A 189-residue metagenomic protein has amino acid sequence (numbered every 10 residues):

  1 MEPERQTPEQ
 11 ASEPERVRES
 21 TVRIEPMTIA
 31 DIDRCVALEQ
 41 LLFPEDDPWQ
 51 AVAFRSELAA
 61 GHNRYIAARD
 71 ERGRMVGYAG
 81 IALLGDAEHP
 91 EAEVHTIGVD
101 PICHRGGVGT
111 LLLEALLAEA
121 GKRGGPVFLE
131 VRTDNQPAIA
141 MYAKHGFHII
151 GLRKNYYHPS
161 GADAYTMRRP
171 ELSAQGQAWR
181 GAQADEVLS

Functional and structural regions predicted by a protein language model:
E2-A11, E15-S20, P26-I32, V36-H104 (+3 more regions): Acetyl-CoA-dependent GNAT
V99, R132-T133: Short amphipathic helical patch at the helix-1/turn junction of helix-turn-helix
G107, G124, G146: Short glycine-rich hinge loops at helix-strand junctions in the catalytic core of two-component histidine kinases
G109, L113, D134-A138, N155-S160: Short glycine/proline-centered loop/turn elements that form peptide/ligand docking sites
T110, A162-E171: Accessory recognition modules or surfaces
F128-E130, H148-Y165: Conserved catalytic-core motifs of GNAT/GCN5-like acyltransferases
Y142, F147, M167: Conserved active-site tyrosine of GNAT-family acetyltransferases
